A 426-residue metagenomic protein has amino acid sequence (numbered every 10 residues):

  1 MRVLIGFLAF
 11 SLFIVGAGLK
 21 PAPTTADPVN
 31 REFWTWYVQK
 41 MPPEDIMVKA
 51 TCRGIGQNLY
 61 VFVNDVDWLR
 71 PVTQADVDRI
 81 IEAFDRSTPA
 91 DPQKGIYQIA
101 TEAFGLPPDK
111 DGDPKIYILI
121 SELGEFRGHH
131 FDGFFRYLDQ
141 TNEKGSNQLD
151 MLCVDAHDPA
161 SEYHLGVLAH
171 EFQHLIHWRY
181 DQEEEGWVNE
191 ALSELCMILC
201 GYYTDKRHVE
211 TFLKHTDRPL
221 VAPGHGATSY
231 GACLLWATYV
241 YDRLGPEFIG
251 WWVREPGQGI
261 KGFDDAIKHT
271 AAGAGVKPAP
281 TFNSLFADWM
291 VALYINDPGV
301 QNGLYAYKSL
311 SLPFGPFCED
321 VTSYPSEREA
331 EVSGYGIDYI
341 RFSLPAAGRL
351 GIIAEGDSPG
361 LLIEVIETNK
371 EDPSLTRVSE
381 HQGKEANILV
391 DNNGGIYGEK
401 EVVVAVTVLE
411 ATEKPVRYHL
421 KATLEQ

Functional and structural regions predicted by a protein language model:
M1-L4: Positively charged n-region of N-terminal signal peptides that target proteins for export
G6-I14: Bacterial N-terminal signal peptides
A17, P21-A22: Short, low-complexity intrinsically disordered segments enriched in A/P/G/S/L with frequent Arg, especially at protein
P23-T25, G259-Q426: Beta/coil-rich, acidic/histidine-enriched accessory regions frequently appended to metallopeptidases
D27-I46, Q93-Q98, I198-G226, P325-S333 (+1 more regions): Generic detector of solvent-exposed, compositionally biased contiguous segments
D27-Q74: Acidic/polar low-complexity interaction segments
Q57-E185, L192, Y202-K206, K214-A222: Juxtacatalytic substrate-recognition/specificity segment
Q140-N147, E162, G166, D181-R243 (+2 more regions): Acidic/His/Gly-enriched intrinsically disordered linker/tail segments that often contain short helix/coil "MoRF-like"
